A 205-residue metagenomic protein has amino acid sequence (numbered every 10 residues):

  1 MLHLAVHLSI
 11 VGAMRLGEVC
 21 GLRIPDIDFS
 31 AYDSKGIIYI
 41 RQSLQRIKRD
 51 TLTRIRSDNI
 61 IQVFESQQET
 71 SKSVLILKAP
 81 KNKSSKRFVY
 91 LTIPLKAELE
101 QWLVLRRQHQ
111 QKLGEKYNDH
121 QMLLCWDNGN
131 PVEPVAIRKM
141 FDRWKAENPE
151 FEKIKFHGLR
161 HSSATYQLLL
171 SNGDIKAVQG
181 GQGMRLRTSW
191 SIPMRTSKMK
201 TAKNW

Functional and structural regions predicted by a protein language model:
M1-L16, C20, Y32-K35, S84 (+1 more regions): Basic, Lys/Arg- and aromatic-enriched nucleic-acid-binding interface segment
A5, Q121-L123: Structural detector of coil-to-beta-strand junctions
H7, V11, E18, A136-R143 (+2 more regions): C-terminal catalytic core of tyrosine-transesterase DNA break-rejoin enzymes
L22-R107: Conserved tyrosine-mediated DNA breakage-rejoining catalytic core shared by Y-recombinases
D26-S34, E133, F151-E152, N172-M194: Short, polar N-cap/turn motifs at the start of nucleic acid-interacting alpha helices
Q42-L44, Q182-W205: Catalytic-site neighborhood detector that most strongly recognizes the C-terminal catalytic loop/helix of tyrosine
L77-K86, C125-V132, E150-G158, L169 (+1 more regions): Short, contiguous acidic/charged loop-to-helix segments that flank catalytic cores in large enzymes
R106-D119, F151-E152: Short helix/loop segment immediately N-terminal to the Walker
